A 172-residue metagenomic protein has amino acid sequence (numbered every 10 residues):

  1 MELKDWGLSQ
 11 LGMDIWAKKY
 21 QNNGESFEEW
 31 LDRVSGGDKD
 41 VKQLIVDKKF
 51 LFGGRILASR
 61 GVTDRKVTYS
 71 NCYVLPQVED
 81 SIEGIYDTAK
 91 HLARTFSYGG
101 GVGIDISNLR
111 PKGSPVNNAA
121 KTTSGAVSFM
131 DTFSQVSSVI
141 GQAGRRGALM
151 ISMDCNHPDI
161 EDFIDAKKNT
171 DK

Functional and structural regions predicted by a protein language model:
M1-K172: Extended catalytic cores of very large enzyme megasubunits
